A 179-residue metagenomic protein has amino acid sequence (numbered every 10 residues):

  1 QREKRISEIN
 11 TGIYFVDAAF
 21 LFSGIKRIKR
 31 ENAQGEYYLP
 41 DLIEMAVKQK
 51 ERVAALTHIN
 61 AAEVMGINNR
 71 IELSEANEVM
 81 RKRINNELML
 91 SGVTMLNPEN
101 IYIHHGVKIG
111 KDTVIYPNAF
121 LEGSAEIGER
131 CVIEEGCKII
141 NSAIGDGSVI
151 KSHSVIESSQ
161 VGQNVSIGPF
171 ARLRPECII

Functional and structural regions predicted by a protein language model:
Q1, R174-I179: Short, intrinsically disordered, charge-balanced linker/junction segments flanking boundaries in proteins
Q1-R81: Catalytic-core segments of class I nucleotidyltransferases/pyrophosphorylases that form NMP-activated intermediates
R30, R81-K82, N118, R130: Short, solvent-exposed amphipathic alpha-helical segments in soluble enzyme and RNA/protein-processing domains
N77-G106: Long, charged amphipathic helices and adjacent flexible linkers at domain junctions
N97-E99, H104-H105, G110-K111, Y116-P117 (+10 more regions): Left-handed beta-helix
